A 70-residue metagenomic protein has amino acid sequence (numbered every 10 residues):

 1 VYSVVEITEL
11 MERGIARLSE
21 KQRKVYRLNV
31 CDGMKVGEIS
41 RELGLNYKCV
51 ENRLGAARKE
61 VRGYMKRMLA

Functional and structural regions predicted by a protein language model:
V1-A16: Acidic, proline/glycine-rich intrinsically disordered inter-domain spacer in sigma factors
G14-R17, V36-S40: A generic structural signal for ordered secondary structure
K21-Q22: The N-cap/first-turn positions of alpha helices within or immediately adjacent to helix-turn-helix DNA-binding domains
V25-Y26: A short pre-motif secondary-structure segment
N29-C31, G55: Short amphipathic helical patch at the helix-1/turn junction of helix-turn-helix
G37, R41-R67: DNA-recognition helix of helix-turn-helix
